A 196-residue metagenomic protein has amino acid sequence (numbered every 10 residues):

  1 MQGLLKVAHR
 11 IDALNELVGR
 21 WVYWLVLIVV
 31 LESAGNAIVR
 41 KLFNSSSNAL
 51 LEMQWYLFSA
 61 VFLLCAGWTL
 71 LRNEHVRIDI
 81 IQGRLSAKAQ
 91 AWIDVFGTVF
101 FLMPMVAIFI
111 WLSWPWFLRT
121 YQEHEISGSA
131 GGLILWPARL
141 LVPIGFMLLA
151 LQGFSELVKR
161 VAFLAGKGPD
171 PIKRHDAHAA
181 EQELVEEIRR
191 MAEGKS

Functional and structural regions predicted by a protein language model:
M1-S196: Alpha-helical transmembrane segments and membrane-interface helix-loop junctions in multi-pass membrane proteins
